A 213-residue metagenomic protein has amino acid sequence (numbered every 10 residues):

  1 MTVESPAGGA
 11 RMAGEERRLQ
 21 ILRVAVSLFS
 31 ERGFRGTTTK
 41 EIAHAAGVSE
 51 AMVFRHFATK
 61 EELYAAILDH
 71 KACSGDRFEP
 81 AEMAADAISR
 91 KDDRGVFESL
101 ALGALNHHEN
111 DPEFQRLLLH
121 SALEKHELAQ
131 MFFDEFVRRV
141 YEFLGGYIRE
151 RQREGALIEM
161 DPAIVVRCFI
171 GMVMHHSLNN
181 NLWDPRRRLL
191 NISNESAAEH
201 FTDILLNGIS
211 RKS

Functional and structural regions predicted by a protein language model:
M1-E16, P80-A87, S213: N-terminal intrinsically disordered/low-complexity leader segments
M1-P6, G95-N106, N110, R138-E154 (+1 more regions): C-terminal peripheral helix-coil segments that are non-catalytic and often amphipathic
R17-V26, I42, I67-K71, G75 (+1 more regions): Generic hydrophobic, amphipathic alpha-helix propensity
Q20, L28-E62, A66: Helix-turn-helix
I21-F29, A104, L205: Short hydrophobic clusters on alpha-helical segments that form packing/core surfaces in small helical domains
A66, E79-E113, P162-F169: Hydrophobic alpha-helical connector segments
D69-D93, N179-S193: Short, flexible, glycine-rich and Lys/Arg-enriched loop motifs at helix boundaries that contact anionic partners
I88-R90, L105-F143, R188-N191: Short secondary-structure transition hinges
